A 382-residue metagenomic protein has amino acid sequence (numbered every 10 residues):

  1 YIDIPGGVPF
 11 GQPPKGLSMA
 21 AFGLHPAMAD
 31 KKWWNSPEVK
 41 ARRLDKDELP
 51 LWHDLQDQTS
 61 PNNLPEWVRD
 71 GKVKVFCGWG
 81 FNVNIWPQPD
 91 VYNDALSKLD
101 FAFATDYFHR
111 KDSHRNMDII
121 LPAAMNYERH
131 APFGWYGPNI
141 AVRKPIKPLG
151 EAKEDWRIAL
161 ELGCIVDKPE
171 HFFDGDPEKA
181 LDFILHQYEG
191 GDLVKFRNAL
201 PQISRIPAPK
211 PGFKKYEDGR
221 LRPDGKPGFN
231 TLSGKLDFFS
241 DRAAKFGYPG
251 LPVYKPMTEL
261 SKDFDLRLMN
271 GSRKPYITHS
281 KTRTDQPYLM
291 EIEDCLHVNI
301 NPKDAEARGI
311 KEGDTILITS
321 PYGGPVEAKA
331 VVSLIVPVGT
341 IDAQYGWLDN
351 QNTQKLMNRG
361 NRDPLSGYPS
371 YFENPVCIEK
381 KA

Functional and structural regions predicted by a protein language model:
Y1-R115, A124-A131, P207-R308: Extended redox/cofactor-interaction regions of prokaryotic respiratory oxidoreductases
I4, F101, I119-N126, P148 (+3 more regions): Short, well-ordered loop/turn and helix-capping segments at boundaries between secondary-structure elements and domains
D100-F108, K144-C164, S320: Phosphate/diphosphate-binding loops
R115-N116, G134-A141, Y371: Short, solvent-exposed loop/turn segments at the edges of secondary structure
P122, P138-L149, D285: Short beta-alpha connecting loops at secondary-structure transitions that line or flank enzyme active sites
Y136, T278-K281, I318: Short, contiguous, well-ordered secondary-structure segments
N139, P249-G250, L268-N270, I318-G324 (+1 more regions): Flexible, low-hydrophobicity surface segments
D155-I206, R283-N299, K303-A382: Long, contiguous, secondary-structure-rich segments that constitute the structural scaffold of globular domains
